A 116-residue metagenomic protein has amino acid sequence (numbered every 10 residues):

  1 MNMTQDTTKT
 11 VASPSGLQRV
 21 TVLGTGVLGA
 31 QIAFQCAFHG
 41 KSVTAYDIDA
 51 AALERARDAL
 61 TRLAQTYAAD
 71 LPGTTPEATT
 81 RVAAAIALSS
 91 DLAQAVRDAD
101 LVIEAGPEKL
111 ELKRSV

Functional and structural regions predicted by a protein language model:
N2-T66: NAD(P)+-binding Rossmann beta1-loop-alpha1 motif at the extreme N-terminus of oxidoreductases
I48-A51, R55, T66-V116: Rossmann-like NAD(P)-binding element
